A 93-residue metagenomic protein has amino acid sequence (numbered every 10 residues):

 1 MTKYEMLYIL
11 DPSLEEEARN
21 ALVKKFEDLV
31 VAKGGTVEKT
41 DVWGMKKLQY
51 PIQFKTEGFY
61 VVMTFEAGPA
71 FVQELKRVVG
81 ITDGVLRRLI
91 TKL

Functional and structural regions predicted by a protein language model:
T2-L93: Structured, basic alpha/beta domains of bacterial-type, RNA-associated proteins
